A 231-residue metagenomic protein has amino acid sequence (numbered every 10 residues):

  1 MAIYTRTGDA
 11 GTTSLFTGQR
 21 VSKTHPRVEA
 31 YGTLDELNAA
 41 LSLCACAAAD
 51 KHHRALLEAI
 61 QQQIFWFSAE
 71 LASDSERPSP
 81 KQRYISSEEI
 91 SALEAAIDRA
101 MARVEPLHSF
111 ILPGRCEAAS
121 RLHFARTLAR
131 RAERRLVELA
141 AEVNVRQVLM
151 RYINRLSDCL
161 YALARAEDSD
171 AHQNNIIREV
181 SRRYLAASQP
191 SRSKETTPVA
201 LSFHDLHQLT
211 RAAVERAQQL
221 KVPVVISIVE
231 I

Functional and structural regions predicted by a protein language model:
M1-E195: Phosphate/pyrophosphate-binding loop motifs in nucleotide- or prenyl diphosphate-using proteins
S193-V224: C-terminal binding/interaction regions
V225-I231: Short hydrophobic alpha-helical segments used for membrane anchoring or interfacial signaling
